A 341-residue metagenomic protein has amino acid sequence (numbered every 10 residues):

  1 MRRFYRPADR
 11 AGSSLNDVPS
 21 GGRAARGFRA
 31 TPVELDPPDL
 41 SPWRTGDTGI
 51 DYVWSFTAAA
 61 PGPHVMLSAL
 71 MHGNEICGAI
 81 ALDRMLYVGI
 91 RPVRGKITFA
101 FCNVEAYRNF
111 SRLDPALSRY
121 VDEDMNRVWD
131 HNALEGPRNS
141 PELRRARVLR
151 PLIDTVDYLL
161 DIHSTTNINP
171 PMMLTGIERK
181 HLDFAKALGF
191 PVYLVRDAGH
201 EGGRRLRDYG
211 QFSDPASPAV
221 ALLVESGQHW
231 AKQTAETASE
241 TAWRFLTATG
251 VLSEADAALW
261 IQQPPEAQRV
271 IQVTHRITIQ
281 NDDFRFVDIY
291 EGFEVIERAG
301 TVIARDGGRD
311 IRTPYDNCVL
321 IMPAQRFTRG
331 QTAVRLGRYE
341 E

Functional and structural regions predicted by a protein language model:
M1-E341: Structured catalytic-domain cores with a bias toward divalent-metal coordination
